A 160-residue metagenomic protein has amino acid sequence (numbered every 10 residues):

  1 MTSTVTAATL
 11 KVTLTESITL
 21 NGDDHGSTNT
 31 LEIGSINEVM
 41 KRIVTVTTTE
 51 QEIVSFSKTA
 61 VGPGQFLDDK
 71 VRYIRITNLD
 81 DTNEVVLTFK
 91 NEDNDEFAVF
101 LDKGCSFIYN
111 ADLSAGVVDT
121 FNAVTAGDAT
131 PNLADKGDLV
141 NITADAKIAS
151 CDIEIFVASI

Functional and structural regions predicted by a protein language model:
M1-P63: N-terminal low-complexity, intrinsically disordered "leader/linker" segments enriched in small/polar and basic residues
T2-T19, L133-I160: C-terminal interaction-tip segments
T49, D102-C105: Tight coil/turn sites that cap or link beta-strands
G64-R72: Extended extracellular/luminal ectodomain segments enriched in beta-structured repeat modules
R72, N83-V85, C151: Short beta-strand/loop motifs in extracellular/secreted proteins, especially within beta-sandwich accessory domains
R75-D81, N141-A144: Asparagine-centered strand-capping/turn motif at beta-strand->loop junctions
T77-F100: Short, surface-exposed beta-strand/strand-loop-strand elements in extracellular ectodomains
G104-L139: Beta-sandwich interaction modules
